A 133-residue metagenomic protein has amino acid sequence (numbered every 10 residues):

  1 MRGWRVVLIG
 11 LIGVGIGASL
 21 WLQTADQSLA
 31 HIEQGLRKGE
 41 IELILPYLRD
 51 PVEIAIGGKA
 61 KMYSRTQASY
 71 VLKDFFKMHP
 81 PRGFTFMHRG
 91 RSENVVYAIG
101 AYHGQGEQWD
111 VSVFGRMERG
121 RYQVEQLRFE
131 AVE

Functional and structural regions predicted by a protein language model:
R2-Q34, K38, P46: Short, low-complexity N-terminal intrinsically disordered segments enriched in polar/charged residues
Q27, P46-T85: Short solvent-exposed beta->alpha transition segments
A55, A101-H103, E130: A generic structural motif
Y70-E107: Surface-exposed, charged secondary-structure patches
Q108-E133: Short beta-strand edge/turn micro-motifs at domain boundaries
